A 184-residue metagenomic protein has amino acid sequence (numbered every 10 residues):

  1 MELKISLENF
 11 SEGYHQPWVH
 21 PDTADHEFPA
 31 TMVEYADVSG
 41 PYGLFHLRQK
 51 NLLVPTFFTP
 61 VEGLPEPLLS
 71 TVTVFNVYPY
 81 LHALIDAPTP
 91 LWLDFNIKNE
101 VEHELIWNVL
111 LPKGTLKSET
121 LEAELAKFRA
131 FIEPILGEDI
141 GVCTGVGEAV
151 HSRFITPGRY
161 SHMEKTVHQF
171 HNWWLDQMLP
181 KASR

Functional and structural regions predicted by a protein language model:
M1-R184: C-terminal catalytic domain of Rieske-type non-heme iron oxygenases
